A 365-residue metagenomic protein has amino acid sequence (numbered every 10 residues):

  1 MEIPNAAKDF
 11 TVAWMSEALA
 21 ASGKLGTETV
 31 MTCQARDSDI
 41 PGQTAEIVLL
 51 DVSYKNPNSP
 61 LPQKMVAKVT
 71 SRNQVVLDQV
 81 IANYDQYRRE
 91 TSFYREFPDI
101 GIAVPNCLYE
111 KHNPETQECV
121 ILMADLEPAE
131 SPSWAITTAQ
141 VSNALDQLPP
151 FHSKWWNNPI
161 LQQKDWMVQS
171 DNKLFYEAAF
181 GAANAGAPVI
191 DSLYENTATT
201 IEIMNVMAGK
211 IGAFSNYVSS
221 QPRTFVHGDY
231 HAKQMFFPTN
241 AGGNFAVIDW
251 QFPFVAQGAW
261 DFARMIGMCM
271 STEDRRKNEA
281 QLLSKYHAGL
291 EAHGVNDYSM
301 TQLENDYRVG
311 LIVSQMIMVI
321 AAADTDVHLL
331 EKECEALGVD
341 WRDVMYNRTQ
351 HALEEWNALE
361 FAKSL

Functional and structural regions predicted by a protein language model:
M1-C33: Juxta-kinase regulatory segment immediately upstream of eukaryotic protein kinase catalytic domains
K24-C33, T200, G294-Y307: Short, surface-exposed acidic
R36, I40-A179, G258-A259, M300: Conserved ATP-binding subdomain of kinase catalytic cores across diverse folds
P41-S59, V66, A208-G258: Active-site acidic catalytic loop and adjacent metal/ATP-binding pocket of ATP-dependent phosphoryl transfer enzymes
L77-V80, E130-W134, V247-I248, R264-T272: Glycine- and acidic
S92, F252-V295, L311-L337: Active-site activation/catalytic loop segments of kinase-like enzymes and analogous catalytic loops in related
E130-H227, F236-A241, K332-A336, D340 (+2 more regions): ATP-dependent phospho-/nucleotidyl transfer catalytic cores
H293, D297-D306, I312-L365: Extended catalytic cores and adjacent scaffolds of nucleotide/polyanion-binding enzymes
